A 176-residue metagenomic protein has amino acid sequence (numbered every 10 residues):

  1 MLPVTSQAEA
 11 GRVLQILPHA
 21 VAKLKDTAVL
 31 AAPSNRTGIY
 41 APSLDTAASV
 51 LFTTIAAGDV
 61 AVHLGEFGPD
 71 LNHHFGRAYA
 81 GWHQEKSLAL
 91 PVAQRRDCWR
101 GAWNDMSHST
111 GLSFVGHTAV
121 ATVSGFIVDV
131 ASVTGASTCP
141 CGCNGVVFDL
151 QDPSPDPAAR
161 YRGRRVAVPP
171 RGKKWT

Functional and structural regions predicted by a protein language model:
M1-A20: Polyanion-binding surface elements
L2-T5, A28, T134: Short intrinsically disordered, low-complexity coil segments enriched in acidic
S6, L17, Y40-S43, S107: Helix N-cap and loop-to-helix transition residues
R12, G68-T176: Structured alpha/beta reader/binder surfaces that contact nucleic acids or chromatin modification marks
K25-I55: Short helix-start
G38, V60, N144-F148: Short beta-strand micro-motifs in enzyme catalytic cores
D45-Y79: Surface-exposed beta-loop interaction hotspot
